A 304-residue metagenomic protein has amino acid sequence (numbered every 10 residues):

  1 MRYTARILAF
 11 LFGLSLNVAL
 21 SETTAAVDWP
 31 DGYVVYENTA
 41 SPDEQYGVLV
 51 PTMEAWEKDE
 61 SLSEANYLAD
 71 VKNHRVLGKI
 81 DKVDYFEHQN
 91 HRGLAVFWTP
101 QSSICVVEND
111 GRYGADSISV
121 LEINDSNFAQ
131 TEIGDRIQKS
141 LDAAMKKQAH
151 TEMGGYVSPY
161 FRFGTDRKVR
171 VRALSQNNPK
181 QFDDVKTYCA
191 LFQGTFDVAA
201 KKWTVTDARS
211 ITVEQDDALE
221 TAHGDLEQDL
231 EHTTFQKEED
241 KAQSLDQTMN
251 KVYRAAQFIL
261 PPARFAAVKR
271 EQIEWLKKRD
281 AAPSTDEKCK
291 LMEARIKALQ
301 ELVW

Functional and structural regions predicted by a protein language model:
R2-F10, N17: Sec-dependent signal peptide recognition, specifically the positively charged N-region followed immediately by
G13-L16, L20-A40, S117, I123-T131 (+3 more regions): Acidic, small-residue rich beta-repeat scaffolds with periodic aromatic anchors
W29-P30, Y85-N90, G134: Surface loop/turn motifs at the tips and blade-to-blade linkers of beta-strand repeat domains
V35-P100: Short N-terminal edge-element motif at the start of the domain
V50-A55, V107-R112, R172-Q176: Beta-strand C-termini and the immediately following turn/loop, strongest in propeller blades
E57-E64, G111-D116, D184-C189: Short, solvent-exposed loop/turn segments at conserved positions within beta-propeller repeat blades
A218-W304: N-terminal alpha-helical modules
